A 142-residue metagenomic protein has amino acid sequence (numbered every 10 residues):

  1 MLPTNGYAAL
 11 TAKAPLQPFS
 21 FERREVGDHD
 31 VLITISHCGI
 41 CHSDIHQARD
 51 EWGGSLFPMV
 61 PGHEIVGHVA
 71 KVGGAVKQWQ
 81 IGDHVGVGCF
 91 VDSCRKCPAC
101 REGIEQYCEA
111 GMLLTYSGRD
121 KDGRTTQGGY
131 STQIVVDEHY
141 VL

Functional and structural regions predicted by a protein language model:
M1, L16, T126-Q127: Short solvent-exposed loop/turn micro-motifs enriched in small/polar/acidic residues
L2-Y7: Short structural boundary motif marking the start of a folded domain
A8-P15: Extracellular beta-rich ligand/substrate-recognition surface
K13, D30, Y140-V141: Structural motif
S20-E22, V135: Generic structural detector for well-ordered beta-strands
R24-C38, E51-R101, Q127: Glycine-rich beta-strand-centered segment in the early N-terminal region that forms part of a ligand/cofactor-binding
S43-R49: Cytochrome P450 core scaffold surrounding the K-helix E-X-X-R motif and the conserved "meander" helix-loop region
Q78, C94-L142: NAD(P)H dinucleotide-binding glycine-rich loop of Rossmann-like/cofactor-binding domains, especially the beta1-alpha1
